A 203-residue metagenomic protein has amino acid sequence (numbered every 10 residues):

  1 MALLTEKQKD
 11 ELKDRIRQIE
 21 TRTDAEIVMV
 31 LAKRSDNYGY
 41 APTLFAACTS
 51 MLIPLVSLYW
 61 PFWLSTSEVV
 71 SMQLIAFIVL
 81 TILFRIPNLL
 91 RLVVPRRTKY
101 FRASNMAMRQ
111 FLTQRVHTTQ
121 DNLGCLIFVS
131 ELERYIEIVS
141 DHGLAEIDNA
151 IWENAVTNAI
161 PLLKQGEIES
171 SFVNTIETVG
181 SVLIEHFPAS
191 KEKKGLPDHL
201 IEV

Functional and structural regions predicted by a protein language model:
L3-I27: Short, charged cytosolic
L4, G143-L200: A membrane-cytosol interface segment of integral membrane proteins
D24, I127, T175: Residue-level signature of catalytic and energy-coupling elements of molecular machines, predominantly ATP/GTP-dependent
A32-Y40, V116: Membrane interfacial helix-start motif at the N-side
Y38-T49: Select subsegments of transmembrane alpha-helices in polytopic membrane proteins, especially boundary-proximal
L58-V93: Transmembrane alpha-helices and immediately adjacent membrane-cytoplasm interface residues in multi-pass integral
R96-Q114: Membrane-cytosol interface motif
M108-S140: Acidic, Ser/Thr-rich low-complexity segments on the non-lumenal side of membrane proteins
